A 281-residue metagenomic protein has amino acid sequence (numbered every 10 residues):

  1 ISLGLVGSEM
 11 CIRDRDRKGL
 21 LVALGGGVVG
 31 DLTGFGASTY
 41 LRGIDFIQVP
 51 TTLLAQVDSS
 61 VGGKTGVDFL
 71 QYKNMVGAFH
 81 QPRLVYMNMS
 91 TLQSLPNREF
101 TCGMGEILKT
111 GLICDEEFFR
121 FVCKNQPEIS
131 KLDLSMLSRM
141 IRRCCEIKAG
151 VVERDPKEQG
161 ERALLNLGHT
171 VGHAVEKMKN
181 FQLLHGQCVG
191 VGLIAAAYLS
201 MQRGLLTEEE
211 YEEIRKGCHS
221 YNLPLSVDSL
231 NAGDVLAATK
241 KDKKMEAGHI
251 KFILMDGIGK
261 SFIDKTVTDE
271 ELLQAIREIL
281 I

Functional and structural regions predicted by a protein language model:
I1-I12: Single conserved hydrophobic/aromatic residue that forms the stacking wall/gate of nucleotide- or nucleobase-binding
C11, V29-T33, L167, V171-V175: Active-site His/Glu-centered metal-binding helix of metallohydrolases
D14-D16, T39-Y40, D68-F69, V76-H80 (+3 more regions): Solvent-exposed alpha-helices and their adjacent loops that cap or buttress functional pockets in soluble metabolic
G34-E128: A glycine/threonine-rich phosphate-anchoring loop and its flanking beta-alpha core in nucleotide/phosphate-binding
G105-I107, L205-I281: C-terminal charged capping/lid subdomain of soluble metabolic enzymes
R120, N125-G233: Active-site segments that bind and position negatively charged phosphate/pyrophosphate groups
